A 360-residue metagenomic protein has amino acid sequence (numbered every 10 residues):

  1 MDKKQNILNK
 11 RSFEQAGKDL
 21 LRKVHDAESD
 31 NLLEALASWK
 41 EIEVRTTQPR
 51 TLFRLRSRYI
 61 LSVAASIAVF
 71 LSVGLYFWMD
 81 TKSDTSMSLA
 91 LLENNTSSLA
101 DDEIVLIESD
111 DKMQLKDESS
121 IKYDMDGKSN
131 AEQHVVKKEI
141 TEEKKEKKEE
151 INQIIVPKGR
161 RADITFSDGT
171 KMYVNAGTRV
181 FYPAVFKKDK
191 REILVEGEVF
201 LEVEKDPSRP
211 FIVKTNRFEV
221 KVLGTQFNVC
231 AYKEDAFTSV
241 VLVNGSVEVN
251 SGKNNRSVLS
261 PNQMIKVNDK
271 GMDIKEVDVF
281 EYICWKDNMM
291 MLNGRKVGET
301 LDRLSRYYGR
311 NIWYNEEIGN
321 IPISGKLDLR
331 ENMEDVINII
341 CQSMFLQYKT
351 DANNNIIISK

Functional and structural regions predicted by a protein language model:
M1-L99: Membrane-interface anchoring determinants
R50-V63, V73-K360: A residue-level detector for the "anchor" residue at the start of short, highly conserved motifs
